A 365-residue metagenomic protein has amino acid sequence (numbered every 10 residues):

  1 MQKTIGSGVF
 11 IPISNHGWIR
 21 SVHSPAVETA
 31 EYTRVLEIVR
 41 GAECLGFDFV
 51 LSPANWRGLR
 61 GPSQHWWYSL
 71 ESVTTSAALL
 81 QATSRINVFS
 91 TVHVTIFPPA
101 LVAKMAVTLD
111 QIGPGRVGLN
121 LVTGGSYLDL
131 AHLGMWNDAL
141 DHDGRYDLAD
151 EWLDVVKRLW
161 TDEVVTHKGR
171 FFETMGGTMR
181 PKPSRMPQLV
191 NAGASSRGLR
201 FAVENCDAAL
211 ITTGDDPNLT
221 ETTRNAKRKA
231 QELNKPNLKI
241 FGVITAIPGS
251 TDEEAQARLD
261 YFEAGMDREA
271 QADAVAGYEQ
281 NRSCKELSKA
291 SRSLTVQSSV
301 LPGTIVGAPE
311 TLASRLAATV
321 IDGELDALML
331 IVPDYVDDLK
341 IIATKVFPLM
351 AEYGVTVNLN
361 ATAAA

Functional and structural regions predicted by a protein language model:
M1-A82, K182-P187, A363-A365: N-terminal beta1-alpha1-beta2 module of alpha/beta enzyme domains
M1-I13, G41-C44, G125, D141-P183 (+2 more regions): An alpha-helical appendage that flanks or caps ligand/catalytic pockets
Q2, E43-C44, A77-S84, A106 (+4 more regions): Acidic (Asp/Glu)-rich catalytic clusters
I5-V9, V50-S52, V88-V92, V117-L121 (+4 more regions): Hydrophobic faces of well-ordered beta-strands that scaffold small-molecule active sites in alpha/beta enzyme cores
S7, A42, G46, L79 (+9 more regions): Conserved, mostly hydrophobic/aromatic
I19-T33, T91-A100, A139, P183-A194 (+2 more regions): Active-site mouth loops of central-metabolism enzymes
T33-P53, F201-T212, A318, D322-E324: Catalytic domains of carbohydrate-active enzymes, especially glycoside hydrolases
S63-F89, L148-D150, T344-V357: Alpha-helix-loop-beta-strand connector modules within alpha/beta enzyme cores
